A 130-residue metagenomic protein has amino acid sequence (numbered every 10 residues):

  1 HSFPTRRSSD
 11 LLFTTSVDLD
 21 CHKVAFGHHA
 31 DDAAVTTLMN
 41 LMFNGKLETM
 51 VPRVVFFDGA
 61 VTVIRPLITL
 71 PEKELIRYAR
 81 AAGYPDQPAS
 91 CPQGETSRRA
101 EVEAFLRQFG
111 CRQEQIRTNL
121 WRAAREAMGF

Functional and structural regions predicted by a protein language model:
H1-S8: Short, small-residue-biased leader/transition segments that mark boundaries at the very start of proteins
S2, V17, R80: Anion (oxyanion) recognition and catalysis
S9, H29-D32: Short glycine-rich anion-binding loops that position phosphate/pyrophosphate groups of nucleotides and phosphorylated
L12, A79, L120: Divalent metal-coordination and catalytic microenvironments
T15-C21: Glycine-rich phosphate-binding loop signature in dinucleotide/nucleotide-binding domains
K23-V24, D31-F105: Catalytic subdomain that performs nucleotidyl-dependent activation
S97, Q115-F130: A short, charged, Gly/Pro-tolerant segment at domain boundaries
R99-E114, L120: C-terminal helical/coil "lid" or tail adjacent to the Rossmann-like core of SAM-dependent
